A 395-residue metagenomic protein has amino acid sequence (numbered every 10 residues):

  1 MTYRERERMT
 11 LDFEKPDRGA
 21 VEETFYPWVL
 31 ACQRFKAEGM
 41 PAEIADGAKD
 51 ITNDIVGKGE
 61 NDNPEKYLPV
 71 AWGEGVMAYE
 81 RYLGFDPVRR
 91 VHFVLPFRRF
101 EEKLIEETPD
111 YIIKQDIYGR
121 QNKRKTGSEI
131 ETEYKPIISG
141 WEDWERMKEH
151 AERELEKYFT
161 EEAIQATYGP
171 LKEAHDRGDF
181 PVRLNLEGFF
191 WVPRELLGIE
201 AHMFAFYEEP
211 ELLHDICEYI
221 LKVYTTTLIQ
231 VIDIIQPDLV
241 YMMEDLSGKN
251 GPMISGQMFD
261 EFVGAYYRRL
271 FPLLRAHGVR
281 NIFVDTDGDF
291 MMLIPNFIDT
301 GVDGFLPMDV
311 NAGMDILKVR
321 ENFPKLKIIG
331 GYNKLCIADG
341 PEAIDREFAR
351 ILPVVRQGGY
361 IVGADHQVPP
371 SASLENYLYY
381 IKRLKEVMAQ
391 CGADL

Functional and structural regions predicted by a protein language model:
M1-G47, I51-N53, N61, E107 (+3 more regions): Active-site loop segments of alpha/beta catalytic cores
V21, P69, M77, Q115-D116: Secondary-structure transition motif
P27, C32-E101: Segments that shape or occlude catalytic/ligand-binding pockets
P96-I112: Short acidic, Pro/Gly- and aromatic-enriched capping/linker segments at domain boundaries
